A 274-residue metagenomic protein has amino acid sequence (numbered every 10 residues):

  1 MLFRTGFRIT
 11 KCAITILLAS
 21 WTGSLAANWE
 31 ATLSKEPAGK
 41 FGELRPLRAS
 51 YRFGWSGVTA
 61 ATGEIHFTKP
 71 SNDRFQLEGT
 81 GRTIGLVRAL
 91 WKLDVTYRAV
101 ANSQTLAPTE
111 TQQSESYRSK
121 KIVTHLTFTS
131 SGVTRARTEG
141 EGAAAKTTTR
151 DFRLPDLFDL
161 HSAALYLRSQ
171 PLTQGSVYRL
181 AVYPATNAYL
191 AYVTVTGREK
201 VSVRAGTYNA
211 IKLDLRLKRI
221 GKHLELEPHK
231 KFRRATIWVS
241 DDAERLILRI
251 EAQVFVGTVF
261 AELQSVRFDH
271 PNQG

Functional and structural regions predicted by a protein language model:
L2-I14: Bacterial N-terminal signal peptides that target proteins for export
R8, A26-A27: Short Gly/Ser/Thr- and charged-rich N-terminal loops/segments that act as flexible capping/hinge elements
K11-S24: Bacterial N-terminal signal peptides
T15-L18, T105-T111, E115-R118, L154-A163: An N-terminal domain-start capping segment
N28-S130, P171-G274: Acidic, serine/threonine-rich low-complexity disordered tracts
L126-S169: Hydrophobic, well-structured mid-protein blocks that either form specific transmembrane helices
